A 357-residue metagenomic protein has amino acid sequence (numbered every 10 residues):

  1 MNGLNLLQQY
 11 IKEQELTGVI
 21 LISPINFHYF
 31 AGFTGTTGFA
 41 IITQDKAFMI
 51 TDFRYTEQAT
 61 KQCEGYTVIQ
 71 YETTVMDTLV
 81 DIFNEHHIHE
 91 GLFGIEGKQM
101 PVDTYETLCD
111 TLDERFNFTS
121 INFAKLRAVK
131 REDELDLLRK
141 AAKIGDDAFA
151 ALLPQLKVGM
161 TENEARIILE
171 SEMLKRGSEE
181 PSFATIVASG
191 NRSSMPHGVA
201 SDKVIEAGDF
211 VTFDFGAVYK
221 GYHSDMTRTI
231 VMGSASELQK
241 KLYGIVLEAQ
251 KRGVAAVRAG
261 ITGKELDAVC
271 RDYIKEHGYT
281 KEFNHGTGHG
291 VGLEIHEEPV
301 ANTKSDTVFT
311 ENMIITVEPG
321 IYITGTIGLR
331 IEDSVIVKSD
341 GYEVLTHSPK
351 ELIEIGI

Functional and structural regions predicted by a protein language model:
M1-I357: Active-site neighborhoods and metal-handling regions in enzymes and metal-associated proteins
